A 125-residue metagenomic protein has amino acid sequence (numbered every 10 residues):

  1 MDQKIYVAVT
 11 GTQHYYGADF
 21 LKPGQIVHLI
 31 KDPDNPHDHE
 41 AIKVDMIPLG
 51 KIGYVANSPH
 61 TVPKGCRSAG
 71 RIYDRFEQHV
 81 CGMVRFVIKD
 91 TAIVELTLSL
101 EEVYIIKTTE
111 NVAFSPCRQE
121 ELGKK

Functional and structural regions predicted by a protein language model:
M1-K125: Conserved active-site motif detector
